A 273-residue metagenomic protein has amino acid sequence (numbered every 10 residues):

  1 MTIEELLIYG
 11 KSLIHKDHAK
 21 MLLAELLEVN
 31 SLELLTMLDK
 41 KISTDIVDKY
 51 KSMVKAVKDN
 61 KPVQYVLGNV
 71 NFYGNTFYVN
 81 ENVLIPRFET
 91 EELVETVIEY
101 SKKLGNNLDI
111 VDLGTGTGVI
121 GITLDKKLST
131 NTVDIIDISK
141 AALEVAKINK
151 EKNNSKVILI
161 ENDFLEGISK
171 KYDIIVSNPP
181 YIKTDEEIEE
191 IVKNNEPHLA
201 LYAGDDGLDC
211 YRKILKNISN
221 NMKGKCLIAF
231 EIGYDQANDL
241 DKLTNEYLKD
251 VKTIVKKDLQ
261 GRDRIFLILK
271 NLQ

Functional and structural regions predicted by a protein language model:
M1-V29, E33-L35, K40: Non-catalytic accessory regions of SAM-dependent methyltransferases
L22, N60, T90, I120 (+5 more regions): Residue-level signal for inorganic ion chemistry
E25-Y100: Conserved AdoMet
Q64, I182, D235: Active-site beta-alpha loop architecture of Rossmann-like, nucleotide-cofactor-dependent enzymes
L67, I160-D163, I232, K257: Short loop/edge segments at beta-strand edges and connector loops that shape dinucleotide/nucleotide cofactor-binding
Y78, D206-L269: Conserved Class I SAM-dependent methyltransferase catalytic core
E92-E189: Conserved SAM/SAH cofactor-binding pocket of Class I
P179-C210: Mobile active-site "lid"/loop adjacent to the S-adenosyl-L-methionine
